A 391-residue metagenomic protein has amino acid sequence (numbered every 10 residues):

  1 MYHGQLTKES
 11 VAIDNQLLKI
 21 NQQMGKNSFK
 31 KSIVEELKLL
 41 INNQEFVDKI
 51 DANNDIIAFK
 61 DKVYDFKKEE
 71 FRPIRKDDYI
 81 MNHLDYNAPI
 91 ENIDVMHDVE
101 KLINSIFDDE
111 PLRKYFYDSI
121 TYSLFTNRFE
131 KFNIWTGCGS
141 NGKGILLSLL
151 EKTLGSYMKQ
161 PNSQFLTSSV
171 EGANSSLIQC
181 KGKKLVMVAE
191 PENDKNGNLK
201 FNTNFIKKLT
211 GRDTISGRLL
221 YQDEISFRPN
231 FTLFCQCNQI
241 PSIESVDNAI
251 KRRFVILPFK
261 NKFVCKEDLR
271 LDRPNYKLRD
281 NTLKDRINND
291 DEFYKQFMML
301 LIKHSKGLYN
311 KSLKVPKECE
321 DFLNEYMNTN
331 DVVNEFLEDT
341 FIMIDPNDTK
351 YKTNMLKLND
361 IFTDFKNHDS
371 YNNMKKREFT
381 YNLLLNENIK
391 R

Functional and structural regions predicted by a protein language model:
G4-R391: Feature primarily recognizes SF3-like P-loop helicase cores of small DNA viruses
